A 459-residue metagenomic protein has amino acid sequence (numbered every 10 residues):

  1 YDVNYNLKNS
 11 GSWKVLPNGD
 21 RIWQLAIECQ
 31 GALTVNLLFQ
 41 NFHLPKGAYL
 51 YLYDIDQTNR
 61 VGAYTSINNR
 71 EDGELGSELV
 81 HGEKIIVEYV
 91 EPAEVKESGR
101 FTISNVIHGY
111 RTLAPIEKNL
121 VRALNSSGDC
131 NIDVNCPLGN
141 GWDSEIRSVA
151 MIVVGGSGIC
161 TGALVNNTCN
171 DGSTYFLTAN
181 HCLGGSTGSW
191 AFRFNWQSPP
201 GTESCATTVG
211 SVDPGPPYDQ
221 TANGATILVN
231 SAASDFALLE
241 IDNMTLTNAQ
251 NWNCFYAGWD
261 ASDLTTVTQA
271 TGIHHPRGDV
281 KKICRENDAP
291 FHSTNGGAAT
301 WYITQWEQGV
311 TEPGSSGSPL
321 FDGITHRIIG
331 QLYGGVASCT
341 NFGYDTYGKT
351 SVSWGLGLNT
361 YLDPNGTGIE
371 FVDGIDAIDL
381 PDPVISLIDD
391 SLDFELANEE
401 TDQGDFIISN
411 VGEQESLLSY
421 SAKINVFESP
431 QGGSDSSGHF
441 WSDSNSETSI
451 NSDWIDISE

Functional and structural regions predicted by a protein language model:
Y1-E28, Y110-D129, N135, D393: A short aromatic-anchored loop/beta-hairpin motif
K14-N18, W23-L33, F42, S77-L79 (+2 more regions): Extracellular and analogous surface-interaction loops
A26, D56-I86, V90-V95: Beta-sandwich interaction modules
H43-N59: Short, surface-exposed beta-strand/strand-loop-strand elements in extracellular ectodomains
V80-T304, P313: Serine endopeptidase catalytic core focused on the charge-relay Asp
A163-S173, G309-L332: Catalytic nucleophile loop of clan PA
F176, A191-F192, S204-T221, L228-N230 (+2 more regions): C-terminal subregion of chymotrypsin/trypsin-like serine protease catalytic domains
P381-E459: Feature for long, exposed domains in two main contexts
